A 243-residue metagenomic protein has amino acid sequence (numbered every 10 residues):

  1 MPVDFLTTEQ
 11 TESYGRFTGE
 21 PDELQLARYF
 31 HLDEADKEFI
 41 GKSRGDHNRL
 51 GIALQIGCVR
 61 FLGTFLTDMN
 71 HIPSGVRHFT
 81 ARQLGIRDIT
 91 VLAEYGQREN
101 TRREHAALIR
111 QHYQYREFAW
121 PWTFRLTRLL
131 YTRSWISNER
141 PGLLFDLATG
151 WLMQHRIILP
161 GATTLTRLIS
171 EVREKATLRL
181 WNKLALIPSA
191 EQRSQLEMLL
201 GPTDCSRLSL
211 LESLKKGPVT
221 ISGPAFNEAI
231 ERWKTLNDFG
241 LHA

Functional and structural regions predicted by a protein language model:
P2-A243: Long amphipathic alpha-helical coiled-coil/heptad-repeat bundle
